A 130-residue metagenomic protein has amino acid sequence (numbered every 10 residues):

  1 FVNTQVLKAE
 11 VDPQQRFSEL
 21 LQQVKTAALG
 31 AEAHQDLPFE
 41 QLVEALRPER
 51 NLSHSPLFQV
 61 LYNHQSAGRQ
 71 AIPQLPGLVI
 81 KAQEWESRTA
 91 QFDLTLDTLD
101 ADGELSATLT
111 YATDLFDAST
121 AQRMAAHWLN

Functional and structural regions predicted by a protein language model:
F1-Q122: Adenylate-forming
R123-N130: Flexible catalytic loop/linker elements that gate and position reactive groups at enzyme active sites
